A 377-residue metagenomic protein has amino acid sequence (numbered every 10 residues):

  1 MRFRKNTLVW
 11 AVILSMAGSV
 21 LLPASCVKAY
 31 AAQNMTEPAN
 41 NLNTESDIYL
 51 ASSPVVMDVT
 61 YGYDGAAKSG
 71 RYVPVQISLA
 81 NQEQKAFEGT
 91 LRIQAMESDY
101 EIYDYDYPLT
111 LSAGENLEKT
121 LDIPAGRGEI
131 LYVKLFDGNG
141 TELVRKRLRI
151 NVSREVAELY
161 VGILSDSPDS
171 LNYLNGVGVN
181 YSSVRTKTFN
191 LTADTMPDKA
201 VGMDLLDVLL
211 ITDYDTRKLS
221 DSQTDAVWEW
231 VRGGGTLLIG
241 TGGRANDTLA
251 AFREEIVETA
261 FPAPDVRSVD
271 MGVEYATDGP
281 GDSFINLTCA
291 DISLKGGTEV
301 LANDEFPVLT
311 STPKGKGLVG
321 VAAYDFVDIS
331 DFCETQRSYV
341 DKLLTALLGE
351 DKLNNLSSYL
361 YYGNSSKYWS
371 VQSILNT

Functional and structural regions predicted by a protein language model:
R2-A11: Bacterial N-terminal signal peptides that target proteins for export
A11-P23: Bacterial N-terminal signal peptides
L21-A39: Sec-dependent signal peptide cleavage junction
P38, L42-D99, Y105-E115, T120-D122 (+3 more regions): Extracellular ligand-binding/catalytic regions of CAZymes and related secreted enzymes and adhesion modules
R71, R127-D215, G243, L356 (+1 more regions): Aromatic-Pro/Gly-enriched surface loop or interdomain linker that acts as a lid/target-recognition segment
D198, D304-P313: Short, surface-exposed beta-strand/loop micro-motifs that present aromatic residues
V201, I211-N303, Y339-V340: A glycine-rich, often tryptophan-bearing local segment used as a flexible ligand/cofactor-contacting loop or short
D207-T212, L238, V319-A323: Structural motif
